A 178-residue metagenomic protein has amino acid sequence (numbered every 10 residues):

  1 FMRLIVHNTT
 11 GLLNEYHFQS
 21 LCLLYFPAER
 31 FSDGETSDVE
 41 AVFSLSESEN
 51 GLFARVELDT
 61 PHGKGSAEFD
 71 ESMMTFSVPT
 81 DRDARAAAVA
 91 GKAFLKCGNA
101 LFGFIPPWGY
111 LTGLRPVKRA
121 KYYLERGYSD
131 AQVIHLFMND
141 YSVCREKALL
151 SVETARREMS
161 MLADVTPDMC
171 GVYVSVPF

Functional and structural regions predicted by a protein language model:
F1, C22, A28-D81, A87-A90: Short, well-ordered secondary-structure micro-motifs within conserved domains or adaptor modules
I5-G11: Beta-sandwich/jelly-roll carbohydrate-recognition scaffolds of carbohydrate-active enzymes
L12-F18: Short N-terminal binding/cap micro-motifs at the start of the first secondary-structure element
T80-I105: Accessory, often N-terminal, substrate/partner-engagement and coupling regions that sit outside the core NTP/cofactor
G98-I105, E125-Y173: N-terminal [4Fe-4S]-dependent radical SAM core
R115, Y173-F178: Local cysteine-cluster metal-coordination motifs and their immediate loop/turn environment, predominantly Fe-S cluster
